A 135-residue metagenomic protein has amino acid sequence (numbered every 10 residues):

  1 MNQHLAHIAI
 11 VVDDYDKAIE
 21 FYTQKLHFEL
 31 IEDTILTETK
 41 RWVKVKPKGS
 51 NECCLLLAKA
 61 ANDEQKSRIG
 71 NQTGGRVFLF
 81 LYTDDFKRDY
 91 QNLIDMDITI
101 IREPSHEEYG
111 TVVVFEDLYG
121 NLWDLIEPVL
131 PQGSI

Functional and structural regions predicted by a protein language model:
M1-A6, E29-L81, Y90-E116, I126-I135: Vicinal oxygen chelate
A18-T23, L93, G120: Conserved active-site tyrosine of GNAT-family acetyltransferases
